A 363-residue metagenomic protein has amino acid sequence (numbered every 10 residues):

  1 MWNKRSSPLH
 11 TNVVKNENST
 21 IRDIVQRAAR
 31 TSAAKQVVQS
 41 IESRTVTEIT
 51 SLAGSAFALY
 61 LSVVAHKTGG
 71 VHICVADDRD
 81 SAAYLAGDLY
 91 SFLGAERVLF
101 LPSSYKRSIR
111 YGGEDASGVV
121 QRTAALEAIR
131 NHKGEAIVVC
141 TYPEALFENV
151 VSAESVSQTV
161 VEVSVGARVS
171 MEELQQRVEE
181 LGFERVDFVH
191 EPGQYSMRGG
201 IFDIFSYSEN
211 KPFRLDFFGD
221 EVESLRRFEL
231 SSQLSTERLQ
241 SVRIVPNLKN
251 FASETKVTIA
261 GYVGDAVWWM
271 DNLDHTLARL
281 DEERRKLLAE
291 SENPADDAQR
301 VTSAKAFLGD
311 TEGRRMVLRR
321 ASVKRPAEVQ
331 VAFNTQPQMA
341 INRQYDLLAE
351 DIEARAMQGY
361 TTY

Functional and structural regions predicted by a protein language model:
W2-Y363: ASCE RecA-like P-loop NTPase motor cores that couple ATP hydrolysis to mechanical translocation on nucleic acids
